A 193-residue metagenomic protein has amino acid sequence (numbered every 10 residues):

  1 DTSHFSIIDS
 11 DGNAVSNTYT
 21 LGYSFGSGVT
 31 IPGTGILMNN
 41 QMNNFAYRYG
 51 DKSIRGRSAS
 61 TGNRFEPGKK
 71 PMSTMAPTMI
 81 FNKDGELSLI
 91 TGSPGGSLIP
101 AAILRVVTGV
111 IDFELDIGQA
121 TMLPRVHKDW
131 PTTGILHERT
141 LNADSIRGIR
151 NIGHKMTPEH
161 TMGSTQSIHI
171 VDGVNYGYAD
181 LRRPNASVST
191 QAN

Functional and structural regions predicted by a protein language model:
D1-E159: Proteins synthesized as precursors that undergo proteolytic processing into mature forms
T140-N193: Cofactor-centric catalytic regions
